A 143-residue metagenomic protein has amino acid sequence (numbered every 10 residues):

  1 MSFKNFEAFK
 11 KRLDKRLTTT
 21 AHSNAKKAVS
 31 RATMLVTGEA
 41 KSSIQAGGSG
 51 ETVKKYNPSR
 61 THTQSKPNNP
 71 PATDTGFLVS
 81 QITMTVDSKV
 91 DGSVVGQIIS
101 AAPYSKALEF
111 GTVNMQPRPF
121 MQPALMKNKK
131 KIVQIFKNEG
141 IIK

Functional and structural regions predicted by a protein language model:
M1-K143: Short, Lys/Arg-rich flexible segments
